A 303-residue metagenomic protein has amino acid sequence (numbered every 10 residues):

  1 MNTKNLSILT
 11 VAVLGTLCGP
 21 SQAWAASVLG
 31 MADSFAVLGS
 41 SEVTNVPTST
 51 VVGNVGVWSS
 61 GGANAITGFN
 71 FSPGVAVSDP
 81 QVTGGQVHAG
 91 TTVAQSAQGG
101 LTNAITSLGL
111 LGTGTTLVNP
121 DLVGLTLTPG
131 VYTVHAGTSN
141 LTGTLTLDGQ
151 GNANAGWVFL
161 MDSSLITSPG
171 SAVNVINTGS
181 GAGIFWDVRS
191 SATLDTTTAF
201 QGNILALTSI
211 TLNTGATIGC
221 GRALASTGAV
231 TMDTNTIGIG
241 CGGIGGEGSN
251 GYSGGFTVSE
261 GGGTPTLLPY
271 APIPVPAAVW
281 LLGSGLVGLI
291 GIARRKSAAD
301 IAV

Functional and structural regions predicted by a protein language model:
M1-N2, A293: Short, low-complexity interaction segments enriched in Ser/Thr/Pro/Gly
N2-L9: Bacterial N-terminal signal peptides that target proteins for export
T10-V13, S21-A25, T264-S284: Short, threonine-centered small-residue motifs that mark membrane-proximal processing/anchoring sites and TM-junction
T16-Q22, G291-I292: Hydrophobic membrane-targeting alpha-helices
Q22-A271: Solvent-exposed adhesion/ligand-recognition segments of exported proteins
V287: Conserved Rossmann-like nucleotide-cofactor binding loop
I290-V303: C-terminal membrane-anchoring or membrane-association module
